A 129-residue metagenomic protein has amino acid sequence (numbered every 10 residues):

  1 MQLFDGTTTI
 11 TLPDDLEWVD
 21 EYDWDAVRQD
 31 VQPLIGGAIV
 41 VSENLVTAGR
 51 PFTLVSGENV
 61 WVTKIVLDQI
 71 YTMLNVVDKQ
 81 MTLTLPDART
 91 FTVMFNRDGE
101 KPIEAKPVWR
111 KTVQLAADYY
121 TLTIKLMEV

Functional and structural regions predicted by a protein language model:
M1-V129: Extracellular/virion structural assembly segments
